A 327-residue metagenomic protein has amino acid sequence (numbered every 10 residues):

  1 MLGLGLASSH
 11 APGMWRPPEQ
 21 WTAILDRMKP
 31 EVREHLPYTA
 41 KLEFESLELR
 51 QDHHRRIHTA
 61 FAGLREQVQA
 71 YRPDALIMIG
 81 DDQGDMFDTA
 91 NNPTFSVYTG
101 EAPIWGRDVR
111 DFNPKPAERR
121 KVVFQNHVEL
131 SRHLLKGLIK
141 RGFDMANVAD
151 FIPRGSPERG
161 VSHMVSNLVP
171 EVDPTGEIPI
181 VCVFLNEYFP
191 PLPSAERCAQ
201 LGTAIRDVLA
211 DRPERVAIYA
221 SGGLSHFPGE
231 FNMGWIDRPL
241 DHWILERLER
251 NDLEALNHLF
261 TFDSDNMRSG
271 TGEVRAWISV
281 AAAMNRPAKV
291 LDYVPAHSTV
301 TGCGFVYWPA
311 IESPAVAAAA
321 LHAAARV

Functional and structural regions predicted by a protein language model:
M1-P73, P93-T203, D211, N232-V327: Flexible, D/E/H-enriched segments
D74-D81, V183, E214-L224: Beta-strand elements within well-structured catalytic alpha/beta cores of enzymes that handle phosphate/sulfate esters
D81, D85-F87: Structured, active/binding-site neighborhoods that engage oxygen-rich ligands
V208: Short alpha-helical functional segments enriched in proximate histidine and acidic residues
S225-E230: A structural signal for small-residue-enriched, beta-sheet-centric alpha/beta enzyme cores and oligomeric scaffold folds
